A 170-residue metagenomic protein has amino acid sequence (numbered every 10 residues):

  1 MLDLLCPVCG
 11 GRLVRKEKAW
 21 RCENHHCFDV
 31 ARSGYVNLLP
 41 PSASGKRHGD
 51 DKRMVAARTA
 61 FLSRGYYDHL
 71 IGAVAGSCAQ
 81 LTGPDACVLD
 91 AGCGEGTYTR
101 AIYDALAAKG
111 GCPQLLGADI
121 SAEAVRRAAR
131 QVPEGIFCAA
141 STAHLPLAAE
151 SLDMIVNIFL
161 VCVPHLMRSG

Functional and structural regions predicted by a protein language model:
M1-H48: N-terminal auxiliary segments of SAM/dcSAM-dependent transferases
D50-A73, S77: Class I SAM-dependent methyltransferase Rossmann-like catalytic core, especially the SAM/SAH-binding loop
H69, T97, A122-E123, C162-H165: Short alpha-helical
Q80-C87: Short helix-loop-beta connector
C87-D90, G94-H144: Class I SAM-dependent methyltransferase SAM/SAH-binding core
A143-M154: A short acidic, Gly/Pro-enriched loop at the edge of an enzyme's catalytic core that lines a small-molecule cofactor
D153-L166: A short SAM/SAH-binding and catalytic strip from SAM-dependent methyltransferases
S169-G170: Conserved helix-to-beta-strand junction in the class I
